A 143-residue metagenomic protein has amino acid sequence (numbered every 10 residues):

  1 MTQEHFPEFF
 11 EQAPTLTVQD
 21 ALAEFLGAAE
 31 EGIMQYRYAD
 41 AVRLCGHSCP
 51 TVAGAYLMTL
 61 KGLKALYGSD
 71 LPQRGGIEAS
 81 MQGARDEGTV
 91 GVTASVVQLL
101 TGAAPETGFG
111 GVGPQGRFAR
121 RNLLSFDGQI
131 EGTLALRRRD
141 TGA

Functional and structural regions predicted by a protein language model:
M1-S48, L57-A143: Non-transmembrane, aqueous-exposed alpha-helical and coiled segments at domain scale
G54: RNA-interacting cores
